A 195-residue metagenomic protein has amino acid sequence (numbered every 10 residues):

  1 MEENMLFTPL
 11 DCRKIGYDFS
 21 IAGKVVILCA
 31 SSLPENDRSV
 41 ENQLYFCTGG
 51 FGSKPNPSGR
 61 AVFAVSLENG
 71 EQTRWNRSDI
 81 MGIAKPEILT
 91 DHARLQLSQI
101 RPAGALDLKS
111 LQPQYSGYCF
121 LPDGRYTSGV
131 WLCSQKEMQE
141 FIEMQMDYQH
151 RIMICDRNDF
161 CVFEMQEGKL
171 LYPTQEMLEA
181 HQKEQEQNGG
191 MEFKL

Functional and structural regions predicted by a protein language model:
E2-P34, L95-L106: Mixed-charge, Lys/Arg-rich low-complexity intrinsically disordered regions
A30-S78: Basic/aromatic-rich interaction segments and small domains that mediate binding to polyanionic partners
A61, A105-T127: Short aromatic-glycine-(Arg/Gly/Cys) micro-motifs in beta-strand/loop hairpins
F63-L106, E167-Q182: Intrinsically disordered, low-complexity, charged/polar segments
L121-G124, G129-D156: A short, charged, amphipathic alpha-helix used as a generic interaction element across diverse proteins
S128-G129, F160-F163, L171: Local beta-strand/beta-hairpin segments that build beta-sheet-rich folds
K183-L195: Non-Sec secretion/translocation targeting segments of pathogen effectors
